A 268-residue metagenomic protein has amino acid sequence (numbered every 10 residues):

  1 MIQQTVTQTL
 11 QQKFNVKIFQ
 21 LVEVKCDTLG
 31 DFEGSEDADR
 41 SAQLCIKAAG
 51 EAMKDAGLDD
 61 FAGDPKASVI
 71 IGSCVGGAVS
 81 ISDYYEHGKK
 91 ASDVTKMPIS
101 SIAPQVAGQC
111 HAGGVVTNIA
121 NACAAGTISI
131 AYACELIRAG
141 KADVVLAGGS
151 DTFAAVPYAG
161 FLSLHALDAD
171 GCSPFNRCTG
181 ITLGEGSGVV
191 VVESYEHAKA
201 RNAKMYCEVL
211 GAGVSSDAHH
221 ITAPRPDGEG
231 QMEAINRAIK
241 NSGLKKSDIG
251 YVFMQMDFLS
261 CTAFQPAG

Functional and structural regions predicted by a protein language model:
I2-I71, G77, A234-D248: Conserved active-site "lid/cap" helical segment
I2-Q8, Q12, V16-Q20, G171-L244 (+1 more regions): Condensing-enzyme catalytic core mediating Claisen C-C bond formation in acyl metabolism
Q8-I46, G76-E86, A91-Y132, K141 (+2 more regions): Conserved catalytic cysteine-centered active-site region of acyl-thioester-dependent Claisen-condensing enzymes
C45-A52, V106, S129-A133, I137 (+2 more regions): Buried hydrophobic packing segments
A49, V69, V106, G126 (+6 more regions): Conserved small-residue
A56-I70, K89-A91, T95, P104-V116 (+5 more regions): Structural signature of cysteine-dependent C-C bond-forming condensing enzymes
G72-C74, Q109-C110, I119-A122, G148-D151 (+5 more regions): Fold-independent oxyanion-binding glycine-rich loops and adjacent beta-strand/coil segments at enzyme active sites
K141-S163, D168-T179, A212-P226, M254-A263: Acyl-CoA/ACP chain-elongation machinery
